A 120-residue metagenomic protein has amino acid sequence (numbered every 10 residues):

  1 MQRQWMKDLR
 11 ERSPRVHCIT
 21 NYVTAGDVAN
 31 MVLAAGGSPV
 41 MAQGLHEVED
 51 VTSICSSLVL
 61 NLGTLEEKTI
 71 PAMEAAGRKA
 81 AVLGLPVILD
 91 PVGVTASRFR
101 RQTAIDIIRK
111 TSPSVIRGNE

Functional and structural regions predicted by a protein language model:
M1-E74, K79-A81: Small-residue (G/A/S/T)-rich helix-start motifs and N-terminal tracts that mark the onset
V48-E120: Glycine-rich phosphate/dinucleotide-binding loop and adjoining beta-alpha-beta core of small-molecule
